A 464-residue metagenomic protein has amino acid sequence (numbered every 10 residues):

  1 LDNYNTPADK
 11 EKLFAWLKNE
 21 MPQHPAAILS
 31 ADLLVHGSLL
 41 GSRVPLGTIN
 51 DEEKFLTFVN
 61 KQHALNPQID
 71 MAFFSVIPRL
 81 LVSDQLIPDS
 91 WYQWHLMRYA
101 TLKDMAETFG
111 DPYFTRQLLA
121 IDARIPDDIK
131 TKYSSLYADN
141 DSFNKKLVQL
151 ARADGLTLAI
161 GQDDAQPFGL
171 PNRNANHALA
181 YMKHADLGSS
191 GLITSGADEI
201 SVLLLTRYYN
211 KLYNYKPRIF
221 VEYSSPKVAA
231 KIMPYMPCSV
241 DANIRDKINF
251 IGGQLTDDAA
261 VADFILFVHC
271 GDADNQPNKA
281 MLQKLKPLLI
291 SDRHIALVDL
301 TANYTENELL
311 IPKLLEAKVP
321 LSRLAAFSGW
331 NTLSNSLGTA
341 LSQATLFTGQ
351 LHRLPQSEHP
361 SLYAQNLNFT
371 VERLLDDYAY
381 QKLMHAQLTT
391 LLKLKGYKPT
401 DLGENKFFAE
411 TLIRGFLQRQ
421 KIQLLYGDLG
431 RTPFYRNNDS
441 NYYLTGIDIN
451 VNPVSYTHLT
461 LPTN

Functional and structural regions predicted by a protein language model:
L1-W94, L102-L119, L136, Y426 (+2 more regions): Long alpha-helical, hydrophobic tracts
A8, N50, K54, A138 (+4 more regions): Alpha-helix boundary/N-cap detector
F14-K18, N144, V148, H385 (+1 more regions): Generic detector of well-ordered alpha-helical segments enriched in charged/polar residues, highlighting helical
E20-Q23, L65, L150-A153, L288-S291 (+1 more regions): Alpha-helix C-cap/termination motif
V59, L147, T457: Aromatic/hydrophobic pocket-lining residues that form π-stacking "cages" and hydrophobic walls in ligand
R98-Q356: Positively charged, amphipathic N-terminal segments that serve as targeting/anchoring signals
A280-Q283, D292-R293, L297-V298, N303-Y456: Long C-terminal appendages of very large multidomain proteins
T457-T463: Conserved small/polar residues in nucleotide/adenosyl-binding loops
